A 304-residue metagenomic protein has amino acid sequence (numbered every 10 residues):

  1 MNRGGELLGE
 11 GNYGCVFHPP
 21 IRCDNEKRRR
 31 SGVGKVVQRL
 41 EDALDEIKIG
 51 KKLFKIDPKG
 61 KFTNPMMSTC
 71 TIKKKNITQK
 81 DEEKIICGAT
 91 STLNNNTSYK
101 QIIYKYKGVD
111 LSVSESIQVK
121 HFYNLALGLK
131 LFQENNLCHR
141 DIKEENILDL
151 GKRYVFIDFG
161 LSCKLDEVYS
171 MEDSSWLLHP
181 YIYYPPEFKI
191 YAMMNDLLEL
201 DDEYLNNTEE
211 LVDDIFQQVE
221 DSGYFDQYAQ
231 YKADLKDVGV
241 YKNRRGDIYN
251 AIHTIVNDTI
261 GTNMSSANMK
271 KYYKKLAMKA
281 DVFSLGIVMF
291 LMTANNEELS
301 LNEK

Functional and structural regions predicted by a protein language model:
M1-L7: Conserved N-terminal boundary motif of the eukaryotic protein kinase catalytic domain
E10-E83: ATP-binding glycine-rich loop module of kinase domains
K61-Q118: Conserved structural core of kinase catalytic domains
L125-F132: Conserved hydrophobic alpha-helix
Q133-L150: Catalytic-loop of the protein kinase fold
V155, F159-E297: C-lobe/activation-segment region of protein kinase-like
E303-K304: Conserved C-terminal C-lobe helix
